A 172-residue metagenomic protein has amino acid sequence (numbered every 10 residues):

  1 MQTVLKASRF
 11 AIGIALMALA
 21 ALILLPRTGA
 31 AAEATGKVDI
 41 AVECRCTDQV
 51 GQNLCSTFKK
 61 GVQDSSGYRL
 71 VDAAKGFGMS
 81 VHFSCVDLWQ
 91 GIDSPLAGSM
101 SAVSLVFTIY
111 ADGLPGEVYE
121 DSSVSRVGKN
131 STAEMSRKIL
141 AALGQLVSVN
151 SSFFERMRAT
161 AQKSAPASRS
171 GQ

Functional and structural regions predicted by a protein language model:
M1-A7: N-terminal secretory signal peptides that target proteins for export/translocation
A7-F10, T28: Hydrophobic alpha-helical segments, especially transmembrane helices and their immediate juxtamembrane helical caps
A11-L24: Bacterial N-terminal signal peptides
L25-D64, S152-Q172: A structural "domain/chain start" motif
E33-G36, D72-G76: Flexible, charged surface loops at secondary-structure boundaries
C46, F58, A74, C85-D87: A mature extracytoplasmic/lumenal domain signature
D64-L70, F77-N130, E134: Surface-exposed short loop/turn segments
G113-Q172: C-terminal/domain-edge helix-coil "capping" segments
